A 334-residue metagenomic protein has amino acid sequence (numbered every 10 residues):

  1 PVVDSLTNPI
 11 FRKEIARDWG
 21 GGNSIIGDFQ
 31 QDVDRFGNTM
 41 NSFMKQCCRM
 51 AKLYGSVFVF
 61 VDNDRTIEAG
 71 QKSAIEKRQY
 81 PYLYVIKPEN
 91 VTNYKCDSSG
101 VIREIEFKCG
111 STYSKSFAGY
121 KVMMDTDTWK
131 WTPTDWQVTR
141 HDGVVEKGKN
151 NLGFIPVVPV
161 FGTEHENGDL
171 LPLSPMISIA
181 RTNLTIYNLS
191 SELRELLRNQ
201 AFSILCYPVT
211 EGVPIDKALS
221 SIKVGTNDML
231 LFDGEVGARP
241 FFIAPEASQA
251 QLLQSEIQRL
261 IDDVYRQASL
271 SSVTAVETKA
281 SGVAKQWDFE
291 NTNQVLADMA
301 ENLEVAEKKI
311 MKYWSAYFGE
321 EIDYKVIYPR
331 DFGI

Functional and structural regions predicted by a protein language model:
P1-L83: Extended, helix-rich architectural segments
V3, T7-R12, D32, C47 (+3 more regions): Conserved aromatic-histidine-acidic binding/catalytic patches
I25, R35-F43, A51, S178 (+4 more regions): Short amphipathic alpha-helical segments
M40-R49, A69-S73, R78-P81, P88-C96 (+6 more regions): Intrinsically disordered, low-complexity boundary segments flanking structured domains
M44-C48, N63-R65, R194-I204, P208 (+4 more regions): Long, hydrophobic, amphipathic alpha-helical segments used as structural scaffolds
C48-G168: Extended, regular secondary-structure scaffolds
V145-G282: Extended, charged amphipathic alpha-helical segments
T226-D233, L252, E256-I334: C-terminal helix-loop subdomains that flank or include functional centers
